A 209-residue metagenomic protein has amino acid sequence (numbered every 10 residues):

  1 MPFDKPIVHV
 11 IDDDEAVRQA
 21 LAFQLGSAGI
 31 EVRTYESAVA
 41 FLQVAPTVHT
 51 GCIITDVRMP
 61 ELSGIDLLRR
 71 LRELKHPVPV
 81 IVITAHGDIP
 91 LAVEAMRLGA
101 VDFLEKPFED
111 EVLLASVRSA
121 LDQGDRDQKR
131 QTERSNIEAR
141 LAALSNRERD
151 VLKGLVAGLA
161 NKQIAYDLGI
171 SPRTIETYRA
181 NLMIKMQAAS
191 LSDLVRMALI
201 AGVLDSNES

Functional and structural regions predicted by a protein language model:
P2-V17, L21-L25, A38-V39, I53 (+1 more regions): Conserved acidic segment of CheY-like receiver
T34-C52: Acidic, metal-coordinating helix/loop segments flanking the phosphotransfer/catalytic sites of two-component signaling
E36-S37, S63-D66: Acidic catalytic/metal-coordinating carboxylates
D56, T84: Active-site residues of response regulator receiver
M59: Receiver (REC) domain active-site loop signature in two-component systems and cognate sites in sensor histidine kinases
D88-P90, L104, F108-V117, Q163 (+1 more regions): C-terminal output helix
A180-S209: Basic, Lys/Arg-enriched C-terminal extension of HTH/homeodomain DNA-binding domains
